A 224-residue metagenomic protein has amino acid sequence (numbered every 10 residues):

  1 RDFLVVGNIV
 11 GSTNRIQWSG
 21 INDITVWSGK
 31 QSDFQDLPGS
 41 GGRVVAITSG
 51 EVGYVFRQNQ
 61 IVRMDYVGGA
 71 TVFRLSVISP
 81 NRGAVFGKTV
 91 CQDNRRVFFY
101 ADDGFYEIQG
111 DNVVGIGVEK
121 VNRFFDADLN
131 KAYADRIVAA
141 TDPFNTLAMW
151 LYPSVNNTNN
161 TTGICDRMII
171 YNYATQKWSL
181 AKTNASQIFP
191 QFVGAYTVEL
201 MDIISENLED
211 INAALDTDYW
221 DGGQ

Functional and structural regions predicted by a protein language model:
R1-V26, K30, S40: Carboxylate/His-rich catalytic cores and anion/metal-binding grooves
F3, G39-Q224: Beta-sheet-dominated scaffold domains
Q35-L37: Hydrophobic alpha-helical transmembrane segments corresponding to the first two to three helices of multi-pass helical
